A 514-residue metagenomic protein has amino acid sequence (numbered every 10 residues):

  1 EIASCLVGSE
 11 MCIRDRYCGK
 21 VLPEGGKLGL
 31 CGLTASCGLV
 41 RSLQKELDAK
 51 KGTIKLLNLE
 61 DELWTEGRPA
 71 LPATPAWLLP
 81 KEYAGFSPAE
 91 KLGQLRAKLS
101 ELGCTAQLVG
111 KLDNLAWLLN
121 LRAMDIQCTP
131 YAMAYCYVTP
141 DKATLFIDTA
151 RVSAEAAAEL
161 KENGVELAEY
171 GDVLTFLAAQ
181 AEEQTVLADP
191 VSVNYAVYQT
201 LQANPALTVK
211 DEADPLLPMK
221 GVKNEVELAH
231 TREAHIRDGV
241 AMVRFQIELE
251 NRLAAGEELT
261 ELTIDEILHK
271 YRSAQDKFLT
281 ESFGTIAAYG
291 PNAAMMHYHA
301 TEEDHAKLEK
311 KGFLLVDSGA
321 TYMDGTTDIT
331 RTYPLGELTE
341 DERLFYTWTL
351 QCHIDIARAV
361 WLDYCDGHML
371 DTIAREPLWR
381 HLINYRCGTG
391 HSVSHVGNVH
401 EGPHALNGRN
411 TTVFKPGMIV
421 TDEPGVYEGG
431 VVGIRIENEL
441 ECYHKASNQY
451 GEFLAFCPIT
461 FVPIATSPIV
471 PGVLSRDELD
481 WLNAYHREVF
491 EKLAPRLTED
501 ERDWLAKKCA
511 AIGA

Functional and structural regions predicted by a protein language model:
E1-G8, C12-I13: Single conserved hydrophobic/aromatic residue that forms the stacking wall/gate of nucleotide- or nucleobase-binding
S4, L22, R122-M124, C128-V165 (+8 more regions): Charged, cofactor-coupling segments
R14-Q127, Y131-Y135, K142-T144, L167 (+4 more regions): Extended, domain-scale alpha-helical bundle/helix-rich regions
L78, I286-Y298: Conserved AWS/pre-SET-to-SET junction and N-terminal core of the SET lysine methyltransferase domain, specifically
L115-L119, S394-V399: Beta-rich nucleic-acid/ligand-interaction surfaces
C136, T231, L268, A287 (+3 more regions): Conserved hydrophobic/aromatic pocket- or pore-lining residues that grip, position, or stack substrates in active sites
I247-L279, H353-Y385: Extended boundary segments
E281-G290, T389-V393: Long, charged, glycine-rich C-terminal linkers/tails
